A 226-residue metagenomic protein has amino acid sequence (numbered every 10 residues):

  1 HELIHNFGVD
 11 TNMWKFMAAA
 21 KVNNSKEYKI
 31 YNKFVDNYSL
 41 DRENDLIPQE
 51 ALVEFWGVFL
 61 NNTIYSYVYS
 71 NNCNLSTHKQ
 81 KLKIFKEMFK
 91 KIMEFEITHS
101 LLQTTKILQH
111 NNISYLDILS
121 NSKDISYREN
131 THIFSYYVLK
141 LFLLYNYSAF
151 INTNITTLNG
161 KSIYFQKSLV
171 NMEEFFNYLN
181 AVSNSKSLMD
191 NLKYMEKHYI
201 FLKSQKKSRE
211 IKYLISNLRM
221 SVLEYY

Functional and structural regions predicted by a protein language model:
E2, A51-F55, H99: Generic recognition of stable, solvent-exposed alpha-helical segments in well-folded globular domains
L3-M13, N61-Y69: Hydrophobic/aromatic-lined pockets within catalytic cores
N6-V53: Post-HEXXH active-site segment of zinc metalloproteases
W14-A20, Y67-I84: Short acidic alpha-helical/loop segments enriched in Asp/Glu that coordinate divalent cations
K21-S25, S39, S70-N72, N112 (+1 more regions): Short, flexible coil/linker elements and helix-boundary hinge sites characteristic of intrinsically disordered
E50-Y65: An active-site-proximal "capping" alpha-helix that borders the catalytic cofactor pocket
C73-Y226: Long, compositionally biased intrinsically disordered regions
